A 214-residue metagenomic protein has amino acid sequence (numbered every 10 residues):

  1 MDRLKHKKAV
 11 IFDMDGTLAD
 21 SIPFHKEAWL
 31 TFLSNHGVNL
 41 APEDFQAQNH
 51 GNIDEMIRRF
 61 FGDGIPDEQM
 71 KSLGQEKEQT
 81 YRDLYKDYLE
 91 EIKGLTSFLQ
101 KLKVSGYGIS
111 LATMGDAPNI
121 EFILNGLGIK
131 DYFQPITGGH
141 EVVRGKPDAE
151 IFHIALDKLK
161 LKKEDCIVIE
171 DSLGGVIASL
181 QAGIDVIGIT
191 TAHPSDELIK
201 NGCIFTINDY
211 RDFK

Functional and structural regions predicted by a protein language model:
M1-K8, Q100-K103, D116-K214: Asp-based, Mg2+/Mn2+-dependent phosphohydrolase catalytic module
R3-T96, Q100-S105: N-terminal helical cap/lid subdomain that shapes the substrate entry/recognition surface in HAD-like hydrolases
D13, T17, T113, D171: Conserved G/P- and acidic residue-centered "switch" motifs that form tight phosphate/ATP-binding loops in soluble
Y85-E90, M114, G183-I184: Short, flexible loop segments at the rims of nucleotide/cofactor-binding pockets, characterized by
E91, A112, R144: Residue-level marker of regulatory loop/turn positions in helix-turn-helix DNA-binding domains and in histidine
